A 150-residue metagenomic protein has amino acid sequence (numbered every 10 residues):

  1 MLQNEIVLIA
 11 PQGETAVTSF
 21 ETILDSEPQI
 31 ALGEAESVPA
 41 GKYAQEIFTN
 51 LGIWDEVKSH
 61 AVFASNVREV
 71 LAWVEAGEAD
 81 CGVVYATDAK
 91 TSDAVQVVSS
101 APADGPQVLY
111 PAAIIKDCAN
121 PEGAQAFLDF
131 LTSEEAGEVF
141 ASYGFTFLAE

Functional and structural regions predicted by a protein language model:
L2-E150: Exported/periplasmic ABC-transporter solute-binding proteins
